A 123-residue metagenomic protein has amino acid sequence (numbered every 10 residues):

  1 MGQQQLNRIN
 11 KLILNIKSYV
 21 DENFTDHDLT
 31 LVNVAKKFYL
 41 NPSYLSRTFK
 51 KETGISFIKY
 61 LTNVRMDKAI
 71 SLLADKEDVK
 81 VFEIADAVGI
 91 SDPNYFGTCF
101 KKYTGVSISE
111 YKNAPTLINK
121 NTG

Functional and structural regions predicted by a protein language model:
M1-I9, P42, R47: Linker/hinge segments immediately adjacent to helix-turn-helix/homeobox DNA-binding domains
M1-Q3, N15-L29, F49, T53 (+2 more regions): Basic, amphipathic alpha-helical hairpins
Q3-N15, I55-V64: Short, Lys/Arg-enriched anionic-surface-contact patches
L6-N10, D28, I90: Short, solvent-exposed loop/helix junctions and linker helices that flank or host conserved functional motifs
V32-L61, A85-S107: Basic/polar phosphate-binding segments, predominantly the helix-turn-helix DNA-binding elements of transcriptional
K51-S91, N113-G123: Terminal helix-turn-helix DNA-binding modules in bacterial transcription factors
